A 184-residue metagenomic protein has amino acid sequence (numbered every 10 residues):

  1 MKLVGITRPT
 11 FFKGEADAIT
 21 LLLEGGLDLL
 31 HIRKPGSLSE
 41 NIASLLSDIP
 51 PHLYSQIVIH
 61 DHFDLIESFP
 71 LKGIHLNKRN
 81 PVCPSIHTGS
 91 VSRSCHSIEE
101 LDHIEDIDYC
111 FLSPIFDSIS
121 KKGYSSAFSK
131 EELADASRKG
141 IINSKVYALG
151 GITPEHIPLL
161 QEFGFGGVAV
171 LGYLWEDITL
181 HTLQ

Functional and structural regions predicted by a protein language model:
M1-Y109, D135-V146, T153-F165, Y173-Q184: Conserved N-terminal beta1-alpha1 strand-loop-helix module at the mouth
S39, G123-S126: A generic helix-loop boundary/linker signal
I66, F116-G123: A short acidic, helix-capping loop that chelates divalent metal ions and anchors anionic groups
D108-F116: Non-cysteine beta-strand/loop elements that form the S-adenosyl-L-methionine
I115-S118, I152-E155: Short Gly/Pro-enriched loop/turn and capping motifs at secondary-structure junctions
S126-S129, G150: Short capping loops/turns at secondary-structure boundaries
F128-A136: Glycine-rich S-adenosyl-L-methionine
